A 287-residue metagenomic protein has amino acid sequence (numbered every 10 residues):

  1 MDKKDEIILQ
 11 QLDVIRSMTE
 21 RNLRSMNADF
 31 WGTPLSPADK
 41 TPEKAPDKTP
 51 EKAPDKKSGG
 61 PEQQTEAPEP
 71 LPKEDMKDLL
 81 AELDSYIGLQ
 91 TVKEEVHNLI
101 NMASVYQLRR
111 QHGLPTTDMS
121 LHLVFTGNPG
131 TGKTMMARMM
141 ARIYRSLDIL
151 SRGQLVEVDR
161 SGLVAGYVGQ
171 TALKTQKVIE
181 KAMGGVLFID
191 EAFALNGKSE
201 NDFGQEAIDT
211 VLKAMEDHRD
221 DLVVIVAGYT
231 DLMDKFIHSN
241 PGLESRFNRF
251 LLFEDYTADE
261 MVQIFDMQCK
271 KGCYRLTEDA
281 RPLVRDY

Functional and structural regions predicted by a protein language model:
M1-E74, M119, R219, V223 (+4 more regions): N-terminal accessory segments that target, anchor, or regulate ATP-driven/P-loop NTPase machines and associated
M76-L121, R142: Pre-Walker A (pre-P-loop) alpha-helix and adjacent loop at the N terminus of AAA/AAA+ ATPase modules, a conserved
L114-G153, K177-K181, F247: Walker A/P-loop
L147-R152, K235-H238, E244, F250-Y287: Conserved C-terminal "switch" segment of AAA+ ATPases
S151-A182, Q205: Short glycine-rich substrate-engagement loop in P-loop NTPases that contacts/grips substrate
D159, A182-N201: Conserved P-loop NTPase "ATPase switch" module shared by AAA+ and STAND
G162-V164, F193-L195, Y229-D234, D255-M261: Conserved nucleotide-binding/hydrolysis micro-motifs of P-loop NTPases
F193-E244: Conserved catalytic/switch belt of AAA+ P-loop NTPases
